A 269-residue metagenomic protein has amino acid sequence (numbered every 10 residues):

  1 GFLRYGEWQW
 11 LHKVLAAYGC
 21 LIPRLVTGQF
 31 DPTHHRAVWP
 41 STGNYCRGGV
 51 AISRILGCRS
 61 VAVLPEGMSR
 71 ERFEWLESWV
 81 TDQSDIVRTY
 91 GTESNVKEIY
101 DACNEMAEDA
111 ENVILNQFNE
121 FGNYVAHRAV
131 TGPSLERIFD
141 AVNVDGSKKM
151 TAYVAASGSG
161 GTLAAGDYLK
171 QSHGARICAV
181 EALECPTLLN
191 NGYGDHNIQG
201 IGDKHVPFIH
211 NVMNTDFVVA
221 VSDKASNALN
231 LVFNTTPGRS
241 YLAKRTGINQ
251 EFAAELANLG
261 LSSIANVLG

Functional and structural regions predicted by a protein language model:
G1-T33: Positively charged, low-complexity intrinsically disordered leader regions
Y5-V14, H35-Y45, N119, Y153-S159 (+1 more regions): Active-site nucleophile and cofactor-binding loops and adjacent substrate-binding regions of central metabolic enzymes
C20-Q29, R47-R59, D167-H173, G269: Alpha-helix C-terminal capping segments
G28-G67, G146-T162: A short, small-residue-rich loop immediately preceding and capping a beta-strand
R36, Y45-E105, T187-G200, K204-P207: Active-site-proximal loop->helix
K97-E111, L169-S262: Active-site/ligand-binding loops adjacent to catalytic centers
M106-G160, A164-A165, N227-L256: Active-site/ligand-binding-proximal alpha/beta "capping" segment
